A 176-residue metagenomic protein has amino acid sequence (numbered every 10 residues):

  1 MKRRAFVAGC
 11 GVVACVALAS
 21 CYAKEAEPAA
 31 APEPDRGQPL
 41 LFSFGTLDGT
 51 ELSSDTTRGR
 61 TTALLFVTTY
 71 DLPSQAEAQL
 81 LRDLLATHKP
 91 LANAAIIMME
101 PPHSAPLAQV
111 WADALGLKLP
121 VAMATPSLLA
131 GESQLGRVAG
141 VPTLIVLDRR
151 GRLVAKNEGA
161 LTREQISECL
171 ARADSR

Functional and structural regions predicted by a protein language model:
R3-V7: N-terminal export leaders
C10-A17: Bacterial N-terminal signal peptides
Y22-S54: N-terminal "domain-start" segment that seeds a small globular fold
L40, T62, V141-P142: Short loop/turn microsegments at loop-to-beta-strand junctions
S54-Q75: Short active-site neighborhood of thiol/selenol oxidoreductases, capturing the structured segment around
Q75-L115, S127-E132: Structural microenvironment flanking redox-active thiols in thiol-disulfide oxidoreductases
L115-L117, T125-C169: Thiol/disulfide oxidoreductase modules built on the thioredoxin-like
